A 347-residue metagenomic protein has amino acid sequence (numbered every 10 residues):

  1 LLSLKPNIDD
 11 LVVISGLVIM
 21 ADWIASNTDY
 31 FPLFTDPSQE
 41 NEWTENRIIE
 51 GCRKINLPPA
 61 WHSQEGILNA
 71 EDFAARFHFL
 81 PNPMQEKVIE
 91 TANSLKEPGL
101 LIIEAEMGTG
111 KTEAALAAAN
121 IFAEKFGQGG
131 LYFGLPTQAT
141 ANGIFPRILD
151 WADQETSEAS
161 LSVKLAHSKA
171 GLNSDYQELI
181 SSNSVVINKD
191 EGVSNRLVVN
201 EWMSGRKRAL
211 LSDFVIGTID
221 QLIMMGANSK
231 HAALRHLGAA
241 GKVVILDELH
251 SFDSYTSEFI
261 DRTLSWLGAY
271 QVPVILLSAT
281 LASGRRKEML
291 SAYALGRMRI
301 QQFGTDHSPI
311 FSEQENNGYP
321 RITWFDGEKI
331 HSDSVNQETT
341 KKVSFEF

Functional and structural regions predicted by a protein language model:
L1-A75: N-terminal accessory nucleic-acid engagement/regulatory domains that precede and modulate ATP-driven motor cores
L68-E104: Conserved pre-motif I regulatory segment
E97-A119, F252, S278: Walker A/P-loop
T112-G127, R147, S265-W266: Walker A/P-loop NTP-binding motif
G129-D153, L165-G171, L281-R285: Conserved Walker A/P-loop ATP-binding site and its immediately adjacent core in helicase/helicase-like ATPase domains
I148-V215, I219-I223: A substrate-engagement module of RecA-like helicase motors
A233-Y270, V274: SF2 helicase catalytic motif II
R297-F347: Conserved interdomain linker/interface between the two RecA-like ATPase lobes of SF2 helicase motors
